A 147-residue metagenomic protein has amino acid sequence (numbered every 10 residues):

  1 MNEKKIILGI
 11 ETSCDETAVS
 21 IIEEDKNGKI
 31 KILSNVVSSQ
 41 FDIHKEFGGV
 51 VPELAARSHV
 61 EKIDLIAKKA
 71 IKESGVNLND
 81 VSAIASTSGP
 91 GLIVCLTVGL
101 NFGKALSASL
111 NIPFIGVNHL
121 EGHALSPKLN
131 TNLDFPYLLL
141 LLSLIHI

Functional and structural regions predicted by a protein language model:
M1-E3, I112-L138: Conserved phosphate-binding catalytic cores of ATP/NTP-utilizing and phosphoryl-transfer enzymes
K5-D80, S86-P90, H123: N-terminal beta-alpha supersecondary unit
I10, A85-S86, V94, F114-H119: General beta-strand structural signal in soluble alpha/beta enzymes
V19-I21, C95-V98, S126-L129: Short acidic, glycine/serine/threonine-rich loops at helix termini
E23, K104, A108, S126-N130: Short, well-ordered alpha-helices that flank and scaffold nucleotide-derived cofactor binding pockets
S86-L110: Short Gly/Thr/Asp-enriched flexible loops that form oxyanion-binding sites at enzyme active sites
I145-I147: Conserved small/polar residues in nucleotide/adenosyl-binding loops
